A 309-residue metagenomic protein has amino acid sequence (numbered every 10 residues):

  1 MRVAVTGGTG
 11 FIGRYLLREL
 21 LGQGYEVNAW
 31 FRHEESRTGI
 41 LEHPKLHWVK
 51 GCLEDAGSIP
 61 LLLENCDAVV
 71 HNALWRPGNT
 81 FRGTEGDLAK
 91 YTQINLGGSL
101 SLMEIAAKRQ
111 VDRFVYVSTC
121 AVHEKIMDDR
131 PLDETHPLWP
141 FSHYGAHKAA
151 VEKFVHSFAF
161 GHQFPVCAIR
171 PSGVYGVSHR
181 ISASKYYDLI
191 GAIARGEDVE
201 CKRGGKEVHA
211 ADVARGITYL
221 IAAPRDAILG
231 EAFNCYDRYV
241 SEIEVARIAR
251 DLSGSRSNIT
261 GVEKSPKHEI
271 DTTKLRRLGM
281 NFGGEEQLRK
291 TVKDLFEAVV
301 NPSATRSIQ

Functional and structural regions predicted by a protein language model:
V3-Q23: N-terminal Rossmann NAD(P)H-binding glycine-rich loop of SDR-like oxidoreductase domains
W30-E35, C52-L53: N-terminal Rossmann-fold cofactor-binding loop
K50-I94: NAD(P)H-binding glycine-rich loop region in Rossmannoid oxidoreductase-like domains and their noncatalytic homologs
H71, G97-H143: Conserved Rossmann-fold NAD(P)-dependent oxidoreductase catalytic core, especially the SDR/UDP-sugar
H147: Active-site helix of classical SDR
H156-G205: NAD(P)-dependent short-chain dehydrogenase/reductase
G204, A214-Y219, A223-P266, R306-S307: Mid/C-terminal beta-alpha module of Rossmann-like enzyme folds, strongest in SDR-family dehydrogenases/epimerases
E285-Q309: Amphipathic terminal alpha-helices
